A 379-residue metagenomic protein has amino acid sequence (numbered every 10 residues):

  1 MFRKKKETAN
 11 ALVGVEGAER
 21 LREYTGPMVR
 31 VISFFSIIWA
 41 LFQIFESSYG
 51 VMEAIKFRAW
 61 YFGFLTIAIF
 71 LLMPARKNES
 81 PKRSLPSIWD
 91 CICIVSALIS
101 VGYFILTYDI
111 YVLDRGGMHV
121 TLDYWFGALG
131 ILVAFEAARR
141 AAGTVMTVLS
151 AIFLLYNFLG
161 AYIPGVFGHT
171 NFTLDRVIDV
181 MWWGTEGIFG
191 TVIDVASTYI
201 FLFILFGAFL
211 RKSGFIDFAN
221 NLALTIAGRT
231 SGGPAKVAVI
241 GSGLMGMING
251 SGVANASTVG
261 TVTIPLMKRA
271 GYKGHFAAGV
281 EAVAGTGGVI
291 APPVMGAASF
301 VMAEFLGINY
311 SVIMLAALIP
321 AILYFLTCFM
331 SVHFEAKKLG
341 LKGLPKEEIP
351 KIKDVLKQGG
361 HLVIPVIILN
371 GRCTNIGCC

Functional and structural regions predicted by a protein language model:
M1-M118, Y124-A128: Conserved, well-structured core domains of diverse proteins
F2-R30, L315-C378: Long, contiguous bundles of hydrophobic transmembrane helices that form the permeation core of multi-pass
I32-E46, F64-P74, V95-F104, L129-A138 (+5 more regions): Hydrophobic core segments of alpha-helical transmembrane domains in multi-pass membrane transport and ion-translocation
M52-A54, E79-P86, Y111-L205, I367-C378: Hydrophobic transmembrane alpha-helices of multi-pass solute/ion transporters
Y103-T107, A256, R269, G288-F300 (+1 more regions): Transmembrane-helix bundle segments that line or gate the permeation/cavity pathway in multi-pass membrane proteins
T121-W125, E186-Y199, T225-A238, A270-F276 (+1 more regions): Membrane-interfacial loop-to-helix junctions in multi-pass transporters
N220-G288: Hydrophobic transmembrane alpha-helices that form the pore/transport pathway of multi-pass ion and small-solute
A303-A316, I376: Helix-coil boundary and interhelical linker segments in multi-pass alpha-helical membrane proteins
